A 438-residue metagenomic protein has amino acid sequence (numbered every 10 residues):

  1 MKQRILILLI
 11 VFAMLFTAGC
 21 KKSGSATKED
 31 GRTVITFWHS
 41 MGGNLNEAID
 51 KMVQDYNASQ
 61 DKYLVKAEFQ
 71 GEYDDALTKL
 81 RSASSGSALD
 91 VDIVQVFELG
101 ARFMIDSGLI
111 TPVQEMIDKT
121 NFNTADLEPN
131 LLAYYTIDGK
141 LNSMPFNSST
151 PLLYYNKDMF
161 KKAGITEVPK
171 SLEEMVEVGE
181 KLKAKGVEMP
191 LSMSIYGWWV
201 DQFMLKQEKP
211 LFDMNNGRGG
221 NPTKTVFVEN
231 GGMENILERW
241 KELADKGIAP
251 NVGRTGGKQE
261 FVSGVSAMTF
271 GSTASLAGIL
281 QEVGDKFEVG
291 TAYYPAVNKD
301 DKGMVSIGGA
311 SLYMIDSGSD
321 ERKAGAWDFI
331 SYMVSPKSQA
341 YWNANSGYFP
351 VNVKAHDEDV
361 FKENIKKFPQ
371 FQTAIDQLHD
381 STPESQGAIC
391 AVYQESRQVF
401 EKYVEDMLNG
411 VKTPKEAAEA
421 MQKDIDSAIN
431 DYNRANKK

Functional and structural regions predicted by a protein language model:
M1-T36, A58, E419, K423-K438: Short, low-complexity disordered leader/linker segments with a strong preference for bacterial N-terminal type II
C20, A292-Y293, A344-K402, D406 (+1 more regions): Long, aromatic- and glycine/proline-rich binding clefts that accommodate carbohydrate-like moieties
D55, S59-L127, K161-K170, A267-M268 (+4 more regions): Extracytoplasmic "Venus flytrap"/periplasmic binding protein-like
A58-S59, K66, R81, A163 (+5 more regions): Extracytoplasmic/periplasmic substrate-recognition and gating elements
L77, F97-L152, K161, K170 (+4 more regions): Hinge/lid segment of periplasmic solute-binding proteins
S82, V91-D92, T120-M159, M189-M193 (+2 more regions): A structural signal for short loop-to-beta-strand junctions that line the ligand-binding cleft of periplasmic/secreted
I137-F146, P151, V176-T225, S266: Extracytoplasmic/periplasmic solute-binding protein
G179-K181, N221-N251: Glycine-centered hinge/linker elements that transmit conformational signals in sensory and ligand-binding systems
